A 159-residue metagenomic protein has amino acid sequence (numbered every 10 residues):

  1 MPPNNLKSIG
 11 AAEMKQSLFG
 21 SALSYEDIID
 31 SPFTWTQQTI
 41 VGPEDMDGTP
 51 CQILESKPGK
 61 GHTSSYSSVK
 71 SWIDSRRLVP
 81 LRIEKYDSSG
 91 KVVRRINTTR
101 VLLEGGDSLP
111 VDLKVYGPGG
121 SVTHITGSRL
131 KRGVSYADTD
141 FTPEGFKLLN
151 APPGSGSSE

Functional and structural regions predicted by a protein language model:
M1-G20: Hydrophobic alpha-helical segments and helix pairs
M1-P2, D27-T34, K57-G59, F146 (+1 more regions): Mature-chain termini and adjacent capping regions
K7, Q16, S24-S31, D45-T142: Gly/Pro-enriched, hydrophobic low-complexity segments that function as extracytoplasmic propeptides/linkers
F33-G42: Surface-exposed, charged, gly/pro-rich loop-and-adjacent secondary-structure segments at domain edges
A137-E159: Gram-negative outer-membrane assembly/targeting C-terminal domains
